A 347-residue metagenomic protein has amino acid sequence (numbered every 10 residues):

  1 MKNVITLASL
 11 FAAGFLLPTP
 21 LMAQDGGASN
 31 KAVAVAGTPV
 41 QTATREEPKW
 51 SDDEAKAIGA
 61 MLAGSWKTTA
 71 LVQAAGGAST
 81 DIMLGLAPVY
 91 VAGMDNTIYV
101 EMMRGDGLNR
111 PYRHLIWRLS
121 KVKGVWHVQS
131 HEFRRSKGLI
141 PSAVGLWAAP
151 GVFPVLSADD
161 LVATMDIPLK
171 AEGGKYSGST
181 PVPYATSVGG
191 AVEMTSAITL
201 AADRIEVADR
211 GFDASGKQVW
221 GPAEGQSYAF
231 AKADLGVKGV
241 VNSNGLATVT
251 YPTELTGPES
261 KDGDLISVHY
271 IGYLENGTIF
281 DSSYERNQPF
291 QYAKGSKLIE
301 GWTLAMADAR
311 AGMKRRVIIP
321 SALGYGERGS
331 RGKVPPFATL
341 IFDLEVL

Functional and structural regions predicted by a protein language model:
M1-A8: Bacterial N-terminal signal peptides that target proteins for export
A8-T19: Bacterial N-terminal signal peptides
S9, S29, S282-S283: Short linear Ser/Thr-Pro motifs
A23-K49, V237-N244: Compositionally biased, proline/threonine/alanine/serine-rich low-complexity intrinsically disordered stretches
V35, E193, V219-L347: Cross-family detector of peptidyl-prolyl cis-trans isomerase
G37, E46-A74, D81, V89 (+1 more regions): Calycin-type beta-barrel ligand-binding domains and close structural analogs
I58, A78, M94, T199-A201 (+3 more regions): Solvent-exposed loop and beta-edge segments used for protein-protein assembly and interaction
L71-I98, N276: N-terminal, post-signal-peptide region of Sec/Tat-exported proteins
